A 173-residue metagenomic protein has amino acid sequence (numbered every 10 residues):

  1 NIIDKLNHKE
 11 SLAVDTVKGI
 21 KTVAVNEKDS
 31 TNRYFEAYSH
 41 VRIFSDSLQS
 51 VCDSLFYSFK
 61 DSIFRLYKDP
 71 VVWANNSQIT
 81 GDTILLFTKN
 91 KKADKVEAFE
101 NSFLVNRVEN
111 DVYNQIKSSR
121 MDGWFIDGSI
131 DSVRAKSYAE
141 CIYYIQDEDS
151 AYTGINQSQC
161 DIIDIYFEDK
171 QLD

Functional and structural regions predicted by a protein language model:
N1-D173: Structural signature for solvent-exposed beta-strand/loop edge elements and short helix-capping sites, enriched
